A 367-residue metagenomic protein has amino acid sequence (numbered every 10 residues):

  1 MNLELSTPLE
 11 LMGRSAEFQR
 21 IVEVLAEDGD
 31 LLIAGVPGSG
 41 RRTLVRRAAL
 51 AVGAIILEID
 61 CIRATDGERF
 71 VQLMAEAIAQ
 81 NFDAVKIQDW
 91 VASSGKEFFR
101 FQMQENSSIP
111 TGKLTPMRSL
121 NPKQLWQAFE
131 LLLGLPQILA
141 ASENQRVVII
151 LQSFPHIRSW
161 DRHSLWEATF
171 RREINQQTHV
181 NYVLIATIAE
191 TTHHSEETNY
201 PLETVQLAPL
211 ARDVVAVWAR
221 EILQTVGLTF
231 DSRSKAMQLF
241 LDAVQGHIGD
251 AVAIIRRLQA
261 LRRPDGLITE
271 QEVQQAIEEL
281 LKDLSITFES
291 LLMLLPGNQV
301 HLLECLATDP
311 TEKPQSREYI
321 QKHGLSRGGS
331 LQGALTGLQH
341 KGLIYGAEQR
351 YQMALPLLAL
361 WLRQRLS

Functional and structural regions predicted by a protein language model:
M1-V36: A short, basic N-terminal segment
E23, E27-V148, S153-I157: P-loop NTPase nucleotide-binding core
G35, A141-E143, V147-L151, H156-R162 (+2 more regions): Sensor-1/coupling segment of RecA-like P-loop NTPase cores
T191-D242, R263-G266: Helix-loop-helix "sensor" segment of P-loop NTPases
D250-S326: Winged-helix-like regulatory helical subdomains adjacent to P-loop NTPase cores
H323-K341: Short amphipathic alpha-helical interaction segments
Q339-Q349: A short, conserved structural fragment
L357-S367: Short, amphipathic alpha-helical interaction segments positioned at domain boundaries
